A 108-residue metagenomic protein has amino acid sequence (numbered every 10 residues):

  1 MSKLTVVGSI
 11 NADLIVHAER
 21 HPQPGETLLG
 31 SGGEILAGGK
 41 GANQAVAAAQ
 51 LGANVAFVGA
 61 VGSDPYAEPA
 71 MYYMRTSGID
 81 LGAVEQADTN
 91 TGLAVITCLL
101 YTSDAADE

Functional and structural regions predicted by a protein language model:
M1, N90-G92: A structure-centric signal for secondary-structure junctions around beta-strands
M1-A60, P65-P69, R75: Glycine-rich phosphate/adenosyl-contacting loop at the front of the ribokinase-like
S77-D88: A glycine-rich helix N-cap at a beta->alpha junction
L93-T97: Short beta-strand scaffold segments in enzyme catalytic cores
Y101-A106: Conserved small/polar residues in nucleotide/adenosyl-binding loops
